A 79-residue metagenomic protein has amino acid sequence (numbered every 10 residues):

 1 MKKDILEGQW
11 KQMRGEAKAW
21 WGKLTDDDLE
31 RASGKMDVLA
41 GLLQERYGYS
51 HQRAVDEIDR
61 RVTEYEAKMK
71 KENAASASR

Functional and structural regions predicted by a protein language model:
M1-R79: Intrinsically disordered, low-complexity, hydrophilic segments
